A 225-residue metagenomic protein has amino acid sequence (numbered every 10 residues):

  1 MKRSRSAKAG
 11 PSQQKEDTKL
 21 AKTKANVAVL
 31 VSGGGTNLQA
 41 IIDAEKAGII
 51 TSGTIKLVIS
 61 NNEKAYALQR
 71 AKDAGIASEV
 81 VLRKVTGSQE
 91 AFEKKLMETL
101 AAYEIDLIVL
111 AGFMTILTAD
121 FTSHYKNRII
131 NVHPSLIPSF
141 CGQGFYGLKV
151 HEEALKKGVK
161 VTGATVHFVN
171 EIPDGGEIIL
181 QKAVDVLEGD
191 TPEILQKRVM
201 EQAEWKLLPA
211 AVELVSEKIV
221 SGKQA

Functional and structural regions predicted by a protein language model:
K2-A225: One-carbon transfer enzymes
